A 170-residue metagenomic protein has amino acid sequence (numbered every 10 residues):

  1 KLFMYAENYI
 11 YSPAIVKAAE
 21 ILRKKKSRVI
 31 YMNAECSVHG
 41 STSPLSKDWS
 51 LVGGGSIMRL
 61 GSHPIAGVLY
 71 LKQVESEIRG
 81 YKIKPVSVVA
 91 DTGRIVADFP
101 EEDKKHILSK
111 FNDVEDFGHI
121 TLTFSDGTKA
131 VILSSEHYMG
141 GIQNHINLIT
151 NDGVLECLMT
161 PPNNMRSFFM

Functional and structural regions predicted by a protein language model:
K1-P44, G54, S62-I65: A contiguous active-site-proximal alpha/beta segment in oxidoreductase catalytic domains
F3-Y5, I132, C157: Hydrophobic residues in well-ordered beta-strands that form the structural core
N8, A97-F111, N144-M170: C-terminal glycine/acidic-rich active-site capping loop/insertion
P13, G140-Q143: Residues that form or flank phosphate/diphosphate-binding pockets in enzymes that use nucleotide phosphates
I30, G118, N144: Change "...and in nucleic-acid phosphodiester-cleaving endonucleases..." to "...and in nucleic-acid processing enzymes
P44-K129, S134-G140: Rossmann-like dinucleotide-binding domain that binds NAD(P)(H)
